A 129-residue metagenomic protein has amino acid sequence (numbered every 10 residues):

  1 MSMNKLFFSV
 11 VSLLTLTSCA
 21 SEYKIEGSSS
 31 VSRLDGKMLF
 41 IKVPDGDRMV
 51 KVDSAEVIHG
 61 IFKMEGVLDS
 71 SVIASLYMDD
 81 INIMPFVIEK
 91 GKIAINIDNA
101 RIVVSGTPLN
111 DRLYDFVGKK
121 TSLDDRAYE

Functional and structural regions predicted by a protein language model:
M1-S28: Bacterial Sec-dependent N-terminal signal peptides
C19-E129: A non-transmembrane, solvent-exposed segment enriched in polar/low-complexity residues
